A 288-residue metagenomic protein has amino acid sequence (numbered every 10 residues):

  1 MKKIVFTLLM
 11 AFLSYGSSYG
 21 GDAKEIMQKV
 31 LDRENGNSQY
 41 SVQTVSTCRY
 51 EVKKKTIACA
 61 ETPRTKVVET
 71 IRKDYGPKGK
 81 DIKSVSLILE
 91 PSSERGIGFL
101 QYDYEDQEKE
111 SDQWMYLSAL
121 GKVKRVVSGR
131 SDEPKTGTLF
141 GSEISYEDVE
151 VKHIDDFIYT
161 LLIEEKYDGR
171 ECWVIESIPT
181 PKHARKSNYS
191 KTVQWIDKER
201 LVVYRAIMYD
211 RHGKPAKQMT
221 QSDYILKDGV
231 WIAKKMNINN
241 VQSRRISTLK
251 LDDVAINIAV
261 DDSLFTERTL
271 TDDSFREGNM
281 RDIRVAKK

Functional and structural regions predicted by a protein language model:
M1-I4: Positively charged n-region of N-terminal signal peptides that target proteins for export
T7-Y15: Bacterial N-terminal signal peptides
Y19-Q28, D32-S38, T44-S46, K53 (+3 more regions): Flexible, processing/modification-adjacent segments and terminal tails in exported/periplasmic/extracellular proteins
V30, V67-D74, Q221-L226: Extended lipid/amphipathic-ligand handling interfaces
L31-Q39, P77-K80, V230: Edge/loop elements at the starts and ends of beta-strands within beta-rich repeat scaffolds
Q43-K80: N-terminal, post-signal-peptide region of Sec/Tat-exported proteins
V68-D74, K78-E105: Functional cores of ribonucleases/endoribonucleases
L100, S111-G129, E133-E150, R170-T266: Gly/Pro-enriched, hydrophobic low-complexity segments that function as extracytoplasmic propeptides/linkers
